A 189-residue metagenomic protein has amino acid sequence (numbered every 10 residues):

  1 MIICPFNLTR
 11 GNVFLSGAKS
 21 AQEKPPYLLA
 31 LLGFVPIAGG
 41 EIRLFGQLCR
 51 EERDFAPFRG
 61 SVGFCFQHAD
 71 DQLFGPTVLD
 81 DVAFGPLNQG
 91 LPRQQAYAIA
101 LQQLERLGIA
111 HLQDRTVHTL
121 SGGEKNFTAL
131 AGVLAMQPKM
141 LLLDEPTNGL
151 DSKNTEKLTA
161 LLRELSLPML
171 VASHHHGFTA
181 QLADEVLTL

Functional and structural regions predicted by a protein language model:
G11, I37-E51, F58: Conserved ABC transporter NBD signature motif
L32: Helix-to-loop junction immediately C-terminal to a conserved catalytic motif
Q94-L112: Conserved ABC ATPase "signature" region
T116-L120, E124: Conserved ABC ATPase signature
L130-A131, L158: Hydrophobic anchor residue at the start of the ABC signature
L141-D144: Catalytic Walker B motif of ABC-type/P-loop ATPase nucleotide-binding domains
S173-H174: H-loop/switch region of ABC-family ATPase nucleotide-binding domains
